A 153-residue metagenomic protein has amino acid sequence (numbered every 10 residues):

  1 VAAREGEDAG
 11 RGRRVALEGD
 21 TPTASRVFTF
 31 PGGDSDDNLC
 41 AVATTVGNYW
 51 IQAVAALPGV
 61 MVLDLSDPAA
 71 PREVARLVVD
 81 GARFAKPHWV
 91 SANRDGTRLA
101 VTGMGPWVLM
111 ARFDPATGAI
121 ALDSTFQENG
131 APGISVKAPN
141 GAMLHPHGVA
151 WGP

Functional and structural regions predicted by a protein language model:
V1-P153: Feature marking well-ordered beta-strand scaffolds used for ligand recognition
